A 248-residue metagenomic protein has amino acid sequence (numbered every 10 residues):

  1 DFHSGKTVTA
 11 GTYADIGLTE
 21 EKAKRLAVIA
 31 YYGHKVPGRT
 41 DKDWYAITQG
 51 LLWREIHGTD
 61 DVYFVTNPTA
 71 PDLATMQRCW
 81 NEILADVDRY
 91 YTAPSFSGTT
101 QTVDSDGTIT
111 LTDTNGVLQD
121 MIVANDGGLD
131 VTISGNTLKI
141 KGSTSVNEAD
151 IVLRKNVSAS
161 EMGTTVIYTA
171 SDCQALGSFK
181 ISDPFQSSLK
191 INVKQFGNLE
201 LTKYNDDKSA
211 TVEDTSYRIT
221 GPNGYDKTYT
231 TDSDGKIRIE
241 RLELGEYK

Functional and structural regions predicted by a protein language model:
D1-Y91: Short, surface-exposed polybasic-aromatic patches that bind anionic ligands, especially phosphate groups
P71-N115, L129-V131, G177-G197: Extracellular ectodomain segments of secreted/surface proteins
T108-G135, T215-P222: Change to "...patches in solvent-exposed regions of secreted, membrane-anchored, or virion-exposed structural
N136-D150: Extracellular/luminal low-complexity segments enriched in Ser/Thr/Pro
D150-K155, G245-K248: A short, solvent-exposed beta-strand micro-motif common in secreted/extracellular proteins
L201-E213: Structural motif
N223-R238: Short, acidic Ser/Thr/Gly-rich low-complexity loop/linker segments typical of extracellular and cell-surface proteins
K236-K248: Short Pro-Gly-centered beta-turn/loop motif in secreted/extracellular proteins
